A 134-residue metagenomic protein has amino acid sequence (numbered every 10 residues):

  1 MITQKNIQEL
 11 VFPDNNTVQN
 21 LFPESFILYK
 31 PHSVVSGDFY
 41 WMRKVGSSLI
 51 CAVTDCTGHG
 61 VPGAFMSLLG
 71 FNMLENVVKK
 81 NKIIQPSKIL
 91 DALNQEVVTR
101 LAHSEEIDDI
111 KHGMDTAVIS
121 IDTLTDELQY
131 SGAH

Functional and structural regions predicted by a protein language model:
M1-H134: … and, occasionally, acidic/histidine-rich disordered N-termini of signaling adaptors
